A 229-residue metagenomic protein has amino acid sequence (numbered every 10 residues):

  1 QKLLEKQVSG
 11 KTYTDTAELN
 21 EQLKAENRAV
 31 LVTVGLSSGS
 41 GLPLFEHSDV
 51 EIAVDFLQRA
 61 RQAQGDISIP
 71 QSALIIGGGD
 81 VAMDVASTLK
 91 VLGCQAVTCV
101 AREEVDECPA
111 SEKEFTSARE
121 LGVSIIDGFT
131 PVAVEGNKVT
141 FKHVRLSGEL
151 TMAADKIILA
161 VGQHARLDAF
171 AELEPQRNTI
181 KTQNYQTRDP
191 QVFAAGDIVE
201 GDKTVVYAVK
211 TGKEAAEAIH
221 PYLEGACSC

Functional and structural regions predicted by a protein language model:
Q1-K11, A86-P131, A226-C229: Rossmann-like dinucleotide-binding cores of NAD(P)H-dependent redox enzymes
Q1-L44, V132-T140, K156-I158, H164-R166: Feature captures the FAD/FMN-dependent oxidoreductase FAD-binding
Y13, I69-A73, G128, D189: Phosphate-coordination loops involved in phosphoryl transfer and adenosine-cofactor binding
Q22-A29, S68, S147-K156, R188: Core beta-strand elements of the Rossmann-like FAD/NAD(P) dinucleotide-binding domain in flavoenzyme oxidoreductases
V34, G78, A101-E104, D197: Cofactor-binding loop segments of dinucleotide-utilizing enzymes, especially the Rossmann-like FAD- and NAD(P)+-binding
S48-P70, K156-V206: FAD-site-proximal beta/loop scaffold in flavoenzymes
G65-Q95: Rossmann-like NAD(P)H-binding beta-loop-alpha module
V85, I198-C227: A conserved FAD-binding loop/helix module that cradles the flavin
